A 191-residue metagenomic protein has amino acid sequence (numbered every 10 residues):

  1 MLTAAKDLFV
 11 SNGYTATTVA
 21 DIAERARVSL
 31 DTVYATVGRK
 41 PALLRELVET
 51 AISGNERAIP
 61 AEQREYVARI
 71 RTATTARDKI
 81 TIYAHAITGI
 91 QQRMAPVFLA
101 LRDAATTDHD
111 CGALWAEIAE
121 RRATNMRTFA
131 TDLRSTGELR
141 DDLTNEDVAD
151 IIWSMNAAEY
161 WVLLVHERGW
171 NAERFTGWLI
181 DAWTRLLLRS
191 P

Functional and structural regions predicted by a protein language model:
A4-A42, E46: Helix-turn-helix
A4-S11, E65-R69, V97, I151 (+2 more regions): Solvent-exposed, amphipathic alpha-helical segments
D21-E24, D103-D108: Helix-loop segments that flank and shape redox-cofactor active sites
K40-A42, E46, E56-Q92, A149: Hydrophobic alpha-helical connector segments
V48, I80, A84, W115-A123 (+2 more regions): Amphipathic, non-transmembrane alpha-helical scaffold segments
A86-R102, H109-T136, D147-D150, T184-R185: Amphipathic alpha-helical packing segments from all-alpha helical-bundle domains
R134-D181, P191: Hydrophobic/aromatic-rich alpha-helical bundle segments in the mid-to-C-terminal region
